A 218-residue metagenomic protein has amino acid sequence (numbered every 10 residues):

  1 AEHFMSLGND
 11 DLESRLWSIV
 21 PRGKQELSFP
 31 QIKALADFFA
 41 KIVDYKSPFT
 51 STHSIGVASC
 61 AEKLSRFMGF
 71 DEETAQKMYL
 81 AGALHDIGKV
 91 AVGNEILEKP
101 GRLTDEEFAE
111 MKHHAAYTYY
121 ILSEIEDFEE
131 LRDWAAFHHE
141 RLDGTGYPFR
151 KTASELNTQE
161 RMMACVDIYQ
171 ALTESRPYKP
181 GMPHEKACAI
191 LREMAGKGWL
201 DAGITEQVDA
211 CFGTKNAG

Functional and structural regions predicted by a protein language model:
A1-G218: Metal-dependent catalytic cores of enzymes that make or break cyclic nucleotides and related phosphoester linkages
